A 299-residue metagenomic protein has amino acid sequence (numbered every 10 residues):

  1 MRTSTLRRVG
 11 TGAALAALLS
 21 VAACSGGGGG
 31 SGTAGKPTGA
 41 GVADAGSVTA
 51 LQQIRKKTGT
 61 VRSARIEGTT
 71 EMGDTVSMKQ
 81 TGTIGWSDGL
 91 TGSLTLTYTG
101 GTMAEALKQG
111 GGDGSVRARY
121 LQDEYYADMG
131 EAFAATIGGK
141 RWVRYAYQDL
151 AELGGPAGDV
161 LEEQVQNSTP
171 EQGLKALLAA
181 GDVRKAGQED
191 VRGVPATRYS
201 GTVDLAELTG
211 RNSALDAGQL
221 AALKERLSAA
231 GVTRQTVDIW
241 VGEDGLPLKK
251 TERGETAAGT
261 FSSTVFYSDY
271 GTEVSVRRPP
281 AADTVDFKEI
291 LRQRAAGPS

Functional and structural regions predicted by a protein language model:
M1-L15: N-terminal export and membrane-targeting signals
R2-L6, S25-S299: Subset-of-secretome marker
S20-A23: C-terminal motif of bacterial Sec signal peptides marking the signal peptidase cleavage site
